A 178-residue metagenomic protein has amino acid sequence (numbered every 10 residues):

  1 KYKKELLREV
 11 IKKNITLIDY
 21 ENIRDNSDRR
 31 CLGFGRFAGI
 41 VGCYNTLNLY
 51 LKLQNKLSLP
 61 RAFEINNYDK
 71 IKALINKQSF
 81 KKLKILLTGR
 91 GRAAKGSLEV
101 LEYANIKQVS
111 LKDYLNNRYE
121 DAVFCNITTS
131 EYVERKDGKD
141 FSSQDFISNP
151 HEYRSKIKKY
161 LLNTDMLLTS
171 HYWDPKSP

Functional and structural regions predicted by a protein language model:
K1-L83: Glycine/serine-rich phosphate-binding loop and adjoining beta1-alpha1 elements at the start of nucleotide-handling
S58-L162: Glycine-rich phosphate/diphosphate-binding loop of Rossmann-like nucleotide-binding domains
D165: Conserved acidic residues
Y172-W173: Short glycine-/small-residue-rich Rossmann-like dinucleotide-binding loops
K176-S177: Glycine/Thr-rich phosphate-binding loops of Rossmann-like dinucleotide-binding domains
